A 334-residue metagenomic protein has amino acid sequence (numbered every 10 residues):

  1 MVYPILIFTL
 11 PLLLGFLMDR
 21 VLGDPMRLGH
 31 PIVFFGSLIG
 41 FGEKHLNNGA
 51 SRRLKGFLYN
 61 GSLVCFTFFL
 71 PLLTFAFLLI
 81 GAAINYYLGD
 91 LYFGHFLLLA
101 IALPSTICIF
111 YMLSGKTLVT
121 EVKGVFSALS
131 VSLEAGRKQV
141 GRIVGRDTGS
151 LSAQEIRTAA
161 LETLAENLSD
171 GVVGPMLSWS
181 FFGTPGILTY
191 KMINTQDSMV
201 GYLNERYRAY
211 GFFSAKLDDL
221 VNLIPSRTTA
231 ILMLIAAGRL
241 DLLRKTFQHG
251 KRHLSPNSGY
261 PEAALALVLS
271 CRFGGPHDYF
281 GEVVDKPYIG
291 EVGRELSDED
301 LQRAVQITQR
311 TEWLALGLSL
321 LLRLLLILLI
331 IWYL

Functional and structural regions predicted by a protein language model:
M1-L188, I193, G201-L334: Hydrophobic alpha-helical transmembrane segments
S198: RNA/tRNA-interacting regions in translation and RNA-turnover enzymes
